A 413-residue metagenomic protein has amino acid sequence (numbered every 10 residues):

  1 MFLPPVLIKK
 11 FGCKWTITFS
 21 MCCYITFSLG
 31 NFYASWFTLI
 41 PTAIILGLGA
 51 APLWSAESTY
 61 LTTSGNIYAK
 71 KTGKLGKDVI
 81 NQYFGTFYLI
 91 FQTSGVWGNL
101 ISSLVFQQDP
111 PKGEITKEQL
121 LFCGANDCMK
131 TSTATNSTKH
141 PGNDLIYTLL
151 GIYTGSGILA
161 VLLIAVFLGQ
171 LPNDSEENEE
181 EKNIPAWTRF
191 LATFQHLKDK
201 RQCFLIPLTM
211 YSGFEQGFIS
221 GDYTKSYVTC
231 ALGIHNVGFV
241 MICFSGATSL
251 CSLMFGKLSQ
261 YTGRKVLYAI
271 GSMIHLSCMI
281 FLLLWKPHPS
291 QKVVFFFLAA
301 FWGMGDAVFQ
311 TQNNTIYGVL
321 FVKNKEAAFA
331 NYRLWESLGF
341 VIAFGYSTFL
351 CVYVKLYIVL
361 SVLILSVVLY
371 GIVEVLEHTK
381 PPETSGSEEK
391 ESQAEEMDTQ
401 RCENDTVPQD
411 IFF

Functional and structural regions predicted by a protein language model:
M1-W15, F106, A160, T248-A269 (+1 more regions): Helix-to-loop junctions at the C-terminal end of transmembrane segments in multipass secondary transporters
C22-W36, Y268-S290, F344, G371-E374: C-terminal ends and interior cores of transmembrane alpha-helices in multi-pass membrane transporters/permeases
F37-A56, Y60, I206-Y211, P289-F309: Hydrophobic core of transmembrane alpha-helices in multi-pass small-molecule transporters, especially MFS/SLC-type
L46-S58, T62-G65, A69-K130, P141 (+4 more regions): Glycine-rich segments within core transmembrane alpha-helices of 12-TM secondary carriers
P52-K71, I219-Y223, Y227, A299 (+1 more regions): Intracellular juxtamembrane helix-capping segments at the cytosolic ends of symmetry-related transmembrane helices
G65, T72-K74, E118-M129, S175-T193 (+2 more regions): Non-transmembrane, juxtamembrane loop and terminal tail segments of multi-pass eukaryotic membrane proteins
G98-P110, T154-E177, L369-E374: C-terminal membrane-cytosol helix-exit motif in multi-pass small-molecule transporters
N99, S103-F106, Q195-I242, Q310: Extracytoplasmic gate region of multi-pass secondary transporters
